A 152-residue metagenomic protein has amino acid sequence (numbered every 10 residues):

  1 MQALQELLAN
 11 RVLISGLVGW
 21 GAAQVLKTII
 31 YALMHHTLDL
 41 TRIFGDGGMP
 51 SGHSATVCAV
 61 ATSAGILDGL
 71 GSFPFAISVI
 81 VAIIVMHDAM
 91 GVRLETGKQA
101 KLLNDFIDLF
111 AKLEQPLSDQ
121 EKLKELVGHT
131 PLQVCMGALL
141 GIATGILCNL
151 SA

Functional and structural regions predicted by a protein language model:
M1-V25, H35-H36: Helix-loop-helix hairpins and the membrane-proximal interhelical loops of multi-pass alpha-helical transport proteins
Q2-Q5, A9, Y31, I83 (+1 more regions): General secondary-structure edge motif
L17, G21, V25, I29 (+2 more regions): Generic alpha-helical transmembrane segments of integral inner-membrane proteins, especially permease/transport modules
V25-I43: Membrane-interface helix-loop junction between the first two transmembrane segments
L40-A152: Membrane-embedded catalytic cores of phosphoryl/pyrophosphoryl-handling enzymes
